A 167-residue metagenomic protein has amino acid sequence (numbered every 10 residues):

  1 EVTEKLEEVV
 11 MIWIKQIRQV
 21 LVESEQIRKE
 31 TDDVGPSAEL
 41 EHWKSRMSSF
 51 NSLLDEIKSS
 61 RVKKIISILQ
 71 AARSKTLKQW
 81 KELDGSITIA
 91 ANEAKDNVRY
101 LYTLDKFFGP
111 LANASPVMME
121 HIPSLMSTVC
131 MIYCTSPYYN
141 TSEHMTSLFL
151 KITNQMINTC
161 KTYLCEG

Functional and structural regions predicted by a protein language model:
E1-G167: Extended, acidic/polar low-complexity N-terminal regions with helical/coil propensity
